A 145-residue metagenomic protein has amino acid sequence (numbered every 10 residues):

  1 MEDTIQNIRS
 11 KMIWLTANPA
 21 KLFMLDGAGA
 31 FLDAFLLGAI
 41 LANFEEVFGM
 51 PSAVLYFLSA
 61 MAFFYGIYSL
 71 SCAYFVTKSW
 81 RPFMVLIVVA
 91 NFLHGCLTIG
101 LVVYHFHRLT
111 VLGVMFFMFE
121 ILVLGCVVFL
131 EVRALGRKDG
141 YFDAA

Functional and structural regions predicted by a protein language model:
M1-A17: Short, Lys/Arg-rich, polar N-terminal cytosolic tail immediately upstream of the first transmembrane signal-anchor
E2-N7, G136-A145: Short, charged juxtamembrane terminal tails flanking transmembrane helices
T16-F23, G27-V54: Membrane-helix boundary elements
N43-G49, S69-P82, V103-F106: Juxtamembrane helix-break-helix junctions at the cytosolic face of small multi-pass alpha-helical membrane proteins
F48-F57, R81-I87, L109-E120: Non-cytosolic membrane-interface motifs at loop->transmembrane helix junctions
V85-L101, V123: Hydrophobic alpha-helical membrane segments
C96-F116: Membrane-helix boundary connector in multi-pass membrane proteins
H105, L122-Y141: Membrane-water interface at the C-terminal end of transmembrane alpha helices
